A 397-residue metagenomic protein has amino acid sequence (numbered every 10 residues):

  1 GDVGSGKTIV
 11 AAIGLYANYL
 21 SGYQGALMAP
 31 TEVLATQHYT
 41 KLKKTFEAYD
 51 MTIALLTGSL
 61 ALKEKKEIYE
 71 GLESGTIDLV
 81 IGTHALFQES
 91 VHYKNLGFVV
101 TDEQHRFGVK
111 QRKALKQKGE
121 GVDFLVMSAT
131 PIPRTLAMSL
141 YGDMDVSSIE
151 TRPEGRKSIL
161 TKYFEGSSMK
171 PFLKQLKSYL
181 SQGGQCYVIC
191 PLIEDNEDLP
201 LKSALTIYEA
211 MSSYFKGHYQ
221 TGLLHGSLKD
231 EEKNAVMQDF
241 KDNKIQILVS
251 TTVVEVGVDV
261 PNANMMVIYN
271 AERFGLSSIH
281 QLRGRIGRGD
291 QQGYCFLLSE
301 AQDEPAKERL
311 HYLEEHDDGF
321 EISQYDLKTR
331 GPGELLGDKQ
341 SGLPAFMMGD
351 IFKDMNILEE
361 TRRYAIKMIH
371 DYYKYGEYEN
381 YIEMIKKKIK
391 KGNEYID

Functional and structural regions predicted by a protein language model:
G1-H311, D397: Inter-lobe coupling/hinge segments of SF2-like helicase ATPases
Q238-I247, V254-P261, M266-Y269, G284 (+3 more regions): Accessory helical-bundle/CTD segments and flexible terminal tails appended to RecA-like ATPase motors
